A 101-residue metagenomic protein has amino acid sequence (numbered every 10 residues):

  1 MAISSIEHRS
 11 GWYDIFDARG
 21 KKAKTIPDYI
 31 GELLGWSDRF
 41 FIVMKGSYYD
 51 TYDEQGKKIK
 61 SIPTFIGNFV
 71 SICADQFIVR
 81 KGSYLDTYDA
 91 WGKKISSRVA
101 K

Functional and structural regions predicted by a protein language model:
M1-H8, L34-K45, V70-K81: Short beta-strand elements that form the blades of beta-propeller/WD-repeat-like and other beta-sheet-rich scaffold
S10-P27, Y49-T64, T87-K101: Surface-exposed loop/turn elements that mediate protein-protein interactions on large endomembrane-trafficking
G31-E32, K58-C73: An anionic, turn-rich surface loop/hairpin at beta-sheet edges that serves as a generic interaction/coordination patch
F77-R80, Y84-W91: Short, exposed beta-strand-loop hairpins at the edges of beta-sheets in extracellular/periplasmic proteins
